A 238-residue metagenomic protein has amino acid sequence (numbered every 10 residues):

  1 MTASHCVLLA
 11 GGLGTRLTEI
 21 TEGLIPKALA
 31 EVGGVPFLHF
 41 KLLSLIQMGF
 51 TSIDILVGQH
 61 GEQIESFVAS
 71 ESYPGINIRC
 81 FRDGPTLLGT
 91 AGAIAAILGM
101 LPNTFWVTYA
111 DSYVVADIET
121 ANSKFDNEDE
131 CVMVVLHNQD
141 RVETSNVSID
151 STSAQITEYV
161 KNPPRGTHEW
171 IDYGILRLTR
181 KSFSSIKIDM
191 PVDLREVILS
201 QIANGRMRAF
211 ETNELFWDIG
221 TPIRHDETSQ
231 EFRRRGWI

Functional and structural regions predicted by a protein language model:
M1-E65: N-terminal glycine-rich phosphate-binding loop and ensuing alpha1 helix
H5-V7, S52-D54, R79, W106 (+2 more regions): A structural signal for isolated positions on well-ordered beta-strands in alpha/beta enzyme cores
L29, V147-I149, A209: A structural signal for short hydrophobic beta-strand segments in well-ordered beta-sheet cores
H39, A91, R195: Glycine-rich phosphate-binding loop at the start of an alpha helix
G58, F81-D83, V134, Y159-N162 (+1 more regions): Conserved beta-strand termini and adjacent loop/short-helix elements that scaffold enzyme active sites in alpha/beta
E65-S151: Conserved beta-loop-beta/alpha segment of the NTase-like Rossmann-fold superfamily that binds/positions NTPs
F105-W106, Y113, E119-D126, Q139-R141 (+1 more regions): Catalytic-core segments of class I nucleotidyltransferases/pyrophosphorylases that form NMP-activated intermediates
